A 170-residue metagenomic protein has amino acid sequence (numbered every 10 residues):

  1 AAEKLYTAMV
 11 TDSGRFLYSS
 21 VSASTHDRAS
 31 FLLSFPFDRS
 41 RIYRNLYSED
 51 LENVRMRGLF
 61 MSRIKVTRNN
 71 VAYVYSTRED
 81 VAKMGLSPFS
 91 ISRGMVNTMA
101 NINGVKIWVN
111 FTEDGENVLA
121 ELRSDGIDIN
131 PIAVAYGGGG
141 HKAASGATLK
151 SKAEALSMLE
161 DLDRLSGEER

Functional and structural regions predicted by a protein language model:
A1-A8: A short, charged helix-loop
Y6, S13-R170: Hydrophobic helix-and-loop "lid/oligomerization" segment in the mid-to-C-terminal part of catalytic domains
